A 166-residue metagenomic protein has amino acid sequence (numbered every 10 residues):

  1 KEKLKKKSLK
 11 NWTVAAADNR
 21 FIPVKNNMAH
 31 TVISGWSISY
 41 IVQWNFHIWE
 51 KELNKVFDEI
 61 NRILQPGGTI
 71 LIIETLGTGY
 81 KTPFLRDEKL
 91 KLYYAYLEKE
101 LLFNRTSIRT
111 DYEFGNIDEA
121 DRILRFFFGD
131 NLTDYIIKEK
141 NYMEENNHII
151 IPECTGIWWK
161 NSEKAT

Functional and structural regions predicted by a protein language model:
K1-K25, T31: Class I SAM-dependent methyltransferase SAM/SAH-binding core
K7-K10, Q65, E98-E100: Short, well-ordered coil/turn elements that cap or connect secondary structure elements
H30-E52, L76: A short SAM/SAH-binding and catalytic strip from SAM-dependent methyltransferases
E50-P66: A short glycine-rich, Lys/Arg-flanked "PGG" loop and its adjoining helix->strand segment in the class I
E52, L85-K89, P152: Soluble or luminal CAZymes and related metallo-dependent hydrolases
G68-K99: Conserved class I S-adenosyl-L-methionine
N104-T166: Conserved Class I S-adenosyl-L-methionine
